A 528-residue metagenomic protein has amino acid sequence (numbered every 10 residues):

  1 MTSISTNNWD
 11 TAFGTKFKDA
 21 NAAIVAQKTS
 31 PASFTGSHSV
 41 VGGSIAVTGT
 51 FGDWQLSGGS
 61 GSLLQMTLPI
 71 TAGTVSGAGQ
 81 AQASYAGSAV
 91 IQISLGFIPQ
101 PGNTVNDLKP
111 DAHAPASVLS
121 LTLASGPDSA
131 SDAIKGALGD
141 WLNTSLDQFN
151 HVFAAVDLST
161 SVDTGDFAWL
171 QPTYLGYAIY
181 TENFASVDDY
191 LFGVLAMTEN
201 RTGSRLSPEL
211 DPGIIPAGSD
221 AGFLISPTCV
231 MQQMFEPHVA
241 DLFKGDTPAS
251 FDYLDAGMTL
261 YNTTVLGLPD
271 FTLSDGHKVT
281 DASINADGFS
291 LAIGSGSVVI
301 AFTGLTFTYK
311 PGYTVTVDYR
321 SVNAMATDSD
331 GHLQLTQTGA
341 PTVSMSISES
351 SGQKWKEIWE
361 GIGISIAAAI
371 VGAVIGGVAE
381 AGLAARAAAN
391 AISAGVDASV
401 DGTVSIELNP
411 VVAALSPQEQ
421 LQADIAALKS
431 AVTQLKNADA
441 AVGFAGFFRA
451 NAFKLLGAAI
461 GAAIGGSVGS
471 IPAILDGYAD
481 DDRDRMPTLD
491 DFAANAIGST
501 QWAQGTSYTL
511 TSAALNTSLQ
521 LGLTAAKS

Functional and structural regions predicted by a protein language model:
M1-D140, H151-V371, A388, I392-N437 (+1 more regions): Hydrophobic membrane/lipid-contacting segments
L146-N150: Short amphipathic alpha-helical segments with coiled-coil-like heptad repeat character
I358-A381, K454-A473, A514, S518: Short, glycine/alanine-rich hydrophobic alpha-helices that insert into or span membranes
G377-I392: Juxtamembrane interface at the cytosolic side of transmembrane helices
D439-K454: Loop-to-transmembrane boundary segments
